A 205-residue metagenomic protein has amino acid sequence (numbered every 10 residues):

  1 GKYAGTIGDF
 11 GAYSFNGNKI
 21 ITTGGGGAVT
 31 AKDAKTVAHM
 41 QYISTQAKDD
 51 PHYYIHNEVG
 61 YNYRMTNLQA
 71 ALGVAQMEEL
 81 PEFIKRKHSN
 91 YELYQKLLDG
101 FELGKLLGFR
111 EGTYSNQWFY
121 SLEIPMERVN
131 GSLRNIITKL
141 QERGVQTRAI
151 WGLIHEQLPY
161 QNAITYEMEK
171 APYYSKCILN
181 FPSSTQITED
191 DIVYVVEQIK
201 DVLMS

Functional and structural regions predicted by a protein language model:
K2-A4: Structured catalytic cores of enzymes that bind and process phosphorylated ligands/cofactors
T6-S44: Active-site PLP attachment segment
A34-S205: PLP-dependent aminotransferase class I/II
